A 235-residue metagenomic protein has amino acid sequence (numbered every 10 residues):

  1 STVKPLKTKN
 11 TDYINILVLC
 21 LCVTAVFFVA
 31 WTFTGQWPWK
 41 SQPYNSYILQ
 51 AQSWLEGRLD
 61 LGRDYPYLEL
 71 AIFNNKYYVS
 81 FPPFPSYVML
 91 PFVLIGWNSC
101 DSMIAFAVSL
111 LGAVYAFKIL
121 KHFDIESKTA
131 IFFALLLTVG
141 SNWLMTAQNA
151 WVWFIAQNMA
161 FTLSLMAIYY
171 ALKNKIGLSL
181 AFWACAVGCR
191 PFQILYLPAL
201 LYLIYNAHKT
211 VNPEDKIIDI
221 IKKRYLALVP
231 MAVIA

Functional and structural regions predicted by a protein language model:
S1-Q42, A130, R224-M231: Start-transfer (signal-anchor) and selected internal transmembrane alpha helices of multi-pass inner/ER membrane
Y47-Y77, F84, A171: Extracytosolic helix-loop segments that constitute the early lumenal/periplasmic catalytic or substrate-binding loops
N74-A105: Juxtamembrane segments of multi-pass membrane glycosylation machinery that transfer sugars from lipid-linked donors
S99-I125, M166: Transmembrane-helix motifs of polytopic, lipid-linked glycan transferases
I104-A107, V139, W143-A171, C185-Y196: Multi-pass, polyprenyl lipid-linked donor-dependent membrane glycosyltransferases
A116-N142, T162, K175-L178: Transmembrane-helix signature of polytopic, membrane-embedded enzymes that assemble or transfer cell-envelope glycans
S164-L178, T210-V211: Membrane-interface transmembrane helices that cradle and orient dolichyl/undecaprenyl
L195-A232: Perimembrane helix-loop-helix junctions
